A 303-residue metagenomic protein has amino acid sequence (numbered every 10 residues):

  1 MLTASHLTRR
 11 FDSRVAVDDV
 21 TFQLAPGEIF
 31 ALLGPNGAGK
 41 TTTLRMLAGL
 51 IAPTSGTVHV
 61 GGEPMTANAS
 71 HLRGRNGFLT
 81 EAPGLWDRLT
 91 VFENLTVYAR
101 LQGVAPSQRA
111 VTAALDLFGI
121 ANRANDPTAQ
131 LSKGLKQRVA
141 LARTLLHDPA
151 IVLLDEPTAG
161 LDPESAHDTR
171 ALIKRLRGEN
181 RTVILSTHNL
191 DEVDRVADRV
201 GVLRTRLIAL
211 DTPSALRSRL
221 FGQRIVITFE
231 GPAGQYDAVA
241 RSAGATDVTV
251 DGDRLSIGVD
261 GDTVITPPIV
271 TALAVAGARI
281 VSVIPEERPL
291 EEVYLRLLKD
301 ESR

Functional and structural regions predicted by a protein language model:
L2-A4, R9-R204: ABC transporter nucleotide-binding domains
T8, F92, L190, S214 (+3 more regions): Alpha-helix N-cap/helix-start and coil->helix boundary motif
M65, V104, P232, D262 (+1 more regions): Short beta->alpha junction loops/turns
G103, N122, G231, G261 (+1 more regions): Non-catalytic surface loops within mature trypsin-like serine protease
R170-D260: ABC transporter nucleotide-binding domain
G261-R303: C-terminal coupling/interaction segments
